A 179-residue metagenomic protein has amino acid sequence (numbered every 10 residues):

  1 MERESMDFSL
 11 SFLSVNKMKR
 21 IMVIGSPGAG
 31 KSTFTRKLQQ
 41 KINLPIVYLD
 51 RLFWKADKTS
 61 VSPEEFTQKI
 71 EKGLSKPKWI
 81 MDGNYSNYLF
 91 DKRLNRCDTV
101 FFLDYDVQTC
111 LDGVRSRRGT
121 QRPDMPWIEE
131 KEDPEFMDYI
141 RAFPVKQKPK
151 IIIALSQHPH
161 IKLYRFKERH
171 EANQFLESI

Functional and structural regions predicted by a protein language model:
F8-N16, K41, A142-I179: NTP-dependent small-molecule kinase module
V23: Hydrophobic anchor at the beta1->P-loop junction of P-loop NTPases
G28: Walker A (P-loop) phosphate-binding loop of P-loop NTPases
K31: Conserved lysine of the Walker
F34: Hydrophobic positions on the alpha1 helix immediately C-terminal to the Walker A/P-loop
Q40-V47: Post-Walker A helix-loop "phosphate-sensing" segment adjacent to the P-loop in P-loop NTPases
V47-L49, F53-T99: Conserved nucleotide-sensing/catalytic segment adjacent to the nucleotide-binding pocket in NTP-handling enzymes
D104-Q147: A glycine- and Lys/Arg-enriched "phosphate-lid" helix/loop adjacent to the NTP-binding pocket of small-molecule kinases
